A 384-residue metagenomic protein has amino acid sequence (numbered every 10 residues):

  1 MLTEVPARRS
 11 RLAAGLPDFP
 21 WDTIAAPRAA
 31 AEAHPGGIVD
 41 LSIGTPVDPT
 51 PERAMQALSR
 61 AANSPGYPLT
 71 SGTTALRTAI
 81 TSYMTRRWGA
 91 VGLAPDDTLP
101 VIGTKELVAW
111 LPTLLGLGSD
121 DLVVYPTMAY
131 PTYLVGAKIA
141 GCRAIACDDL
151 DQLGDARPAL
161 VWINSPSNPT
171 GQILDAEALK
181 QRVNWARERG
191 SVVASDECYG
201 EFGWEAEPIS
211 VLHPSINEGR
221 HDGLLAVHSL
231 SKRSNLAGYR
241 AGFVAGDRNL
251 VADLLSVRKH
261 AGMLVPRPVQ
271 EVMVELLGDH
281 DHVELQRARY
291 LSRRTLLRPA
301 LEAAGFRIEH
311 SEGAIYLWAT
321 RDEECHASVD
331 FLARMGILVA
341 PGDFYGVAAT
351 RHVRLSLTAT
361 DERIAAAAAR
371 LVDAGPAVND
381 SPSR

Functional and structural regions predicted by a protein language model:
L2, N217-L291, G375, D380: Conserved core segment of the aminotransferase class I/II
L2-G103, L276-G278, A377-R384: N-terminal small-domain helix-loop-helix segment of the aminotransferase-like
A31-H34, A140, E188-R189, A304 (+1 more regions): Helix C-cap/helix->beta junction micro-motif
S64-W185, G200-G219, L225: Conserved core of the PLP fold type I
Y125, A146, S195, V339-P341: Hydrophobic residues in well-ordered beta-strands that form the structural core
G219, R334-V339, Y345-R384: PLP-dependent enzyme catalytic core of the Aspartate aminotransferase-like
Q270, V274, Y290-R298, I308-T320 (+1 more regions): Conserved glycine-rich beta-strand-loop-beta hairpin in the small C-terminal domain of fold type I
